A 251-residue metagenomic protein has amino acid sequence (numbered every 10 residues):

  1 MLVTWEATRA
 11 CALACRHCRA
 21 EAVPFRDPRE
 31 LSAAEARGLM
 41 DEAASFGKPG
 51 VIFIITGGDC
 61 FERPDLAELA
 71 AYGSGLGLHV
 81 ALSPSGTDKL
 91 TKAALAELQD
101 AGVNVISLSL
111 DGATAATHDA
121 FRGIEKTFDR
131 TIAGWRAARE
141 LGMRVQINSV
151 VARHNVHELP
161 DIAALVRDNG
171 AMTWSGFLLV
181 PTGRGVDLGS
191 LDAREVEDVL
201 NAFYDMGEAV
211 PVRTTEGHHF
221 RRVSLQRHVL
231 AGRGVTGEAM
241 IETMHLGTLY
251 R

Functional and structural regions predicted by a protein language model:
M1-A101: Conserved alpha-helical substructure of the radical SAM core
R16-H17, V105, T173: A short hydrophobic/small-residue beta-strand
R26, H79, Q99-A101, S109-D111 (+1 more regions): Radical SAM enzyme [4Fe-4S]-AdoMet core and its adjacent flexible, acidic and glycine-rich loops/tails across
